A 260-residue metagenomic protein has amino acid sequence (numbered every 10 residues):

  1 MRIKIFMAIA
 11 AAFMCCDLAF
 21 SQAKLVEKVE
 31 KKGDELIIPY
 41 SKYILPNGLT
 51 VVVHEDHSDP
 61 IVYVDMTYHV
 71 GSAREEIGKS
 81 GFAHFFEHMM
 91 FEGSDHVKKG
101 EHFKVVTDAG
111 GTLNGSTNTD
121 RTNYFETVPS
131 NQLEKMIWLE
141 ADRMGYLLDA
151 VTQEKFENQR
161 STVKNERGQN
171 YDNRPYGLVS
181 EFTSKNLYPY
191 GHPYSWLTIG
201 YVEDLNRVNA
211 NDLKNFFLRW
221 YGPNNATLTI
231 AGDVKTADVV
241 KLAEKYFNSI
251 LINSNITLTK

Functional and structural regions predicted by a protein language model:
M1-A23: Bacterial Sec-dependent N-terminal signal peptides
R2-K4, K42, R160, R167: Basic side chains
M7, E87, R143-Y146: Intrinsic structural disorder/low-complexity segments
S21-F103, F125-V128, W138-A141, K214-K260: His/Glu-rich zincin catalytic helix
A23-K28, S94-D95, E101-F216, T257-T259: Acidic/histidine-enriched segments that form metal/cofactor-coordinating and catalytic pocket/exosite environments
